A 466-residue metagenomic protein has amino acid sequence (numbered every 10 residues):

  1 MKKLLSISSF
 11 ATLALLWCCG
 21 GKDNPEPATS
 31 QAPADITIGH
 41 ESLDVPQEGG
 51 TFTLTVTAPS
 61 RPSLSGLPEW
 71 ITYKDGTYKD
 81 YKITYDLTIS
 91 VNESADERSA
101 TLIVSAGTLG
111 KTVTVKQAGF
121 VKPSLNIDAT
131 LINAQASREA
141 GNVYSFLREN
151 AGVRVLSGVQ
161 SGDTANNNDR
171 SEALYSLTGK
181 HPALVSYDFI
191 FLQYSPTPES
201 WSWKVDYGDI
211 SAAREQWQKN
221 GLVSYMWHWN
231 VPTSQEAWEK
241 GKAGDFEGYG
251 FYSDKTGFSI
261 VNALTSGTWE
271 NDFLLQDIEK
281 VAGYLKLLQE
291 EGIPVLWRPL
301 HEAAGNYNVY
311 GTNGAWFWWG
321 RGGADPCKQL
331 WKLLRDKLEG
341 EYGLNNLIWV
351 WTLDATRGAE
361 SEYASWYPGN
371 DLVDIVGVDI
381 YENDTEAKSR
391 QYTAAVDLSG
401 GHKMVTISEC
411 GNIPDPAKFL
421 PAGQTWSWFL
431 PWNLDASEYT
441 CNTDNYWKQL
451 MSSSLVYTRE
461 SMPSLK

Functional and structural regions predicted by a protein language model:
S8, L13-G39, T112-L125: Bacterial Sec-dependent N-terminal signal peptides
A34-S65: Solvent-exposed, low-complexity, repeat-rich "mucin-like" stalks and linkers
A58-D86: Surface-exposed binding patches on compact interaction domains or structured appendages
Y85, D96-G107: A short beta-strand micro-motif common to beta-rich folds, especially ectodomain repeats
F120-D206, A417-K418, S461, K466: N-terminal module-boundary/linker segments of secreted carbohydrate-active enzymes
L156-S161, K403-K466: Substrate-binding cleft of secreted/luminal carbohydrate-active enzymes
G158-Q160, R298-H301, W331-S361, K403-I413: Aromatic-lined carbohydrate-recognition surfaces of secreted/lumenal glycan-active proteins
W201-D336, G340, L344: Substrate-binding cleft of extracellular glycoside hydrolase catalytic domains
